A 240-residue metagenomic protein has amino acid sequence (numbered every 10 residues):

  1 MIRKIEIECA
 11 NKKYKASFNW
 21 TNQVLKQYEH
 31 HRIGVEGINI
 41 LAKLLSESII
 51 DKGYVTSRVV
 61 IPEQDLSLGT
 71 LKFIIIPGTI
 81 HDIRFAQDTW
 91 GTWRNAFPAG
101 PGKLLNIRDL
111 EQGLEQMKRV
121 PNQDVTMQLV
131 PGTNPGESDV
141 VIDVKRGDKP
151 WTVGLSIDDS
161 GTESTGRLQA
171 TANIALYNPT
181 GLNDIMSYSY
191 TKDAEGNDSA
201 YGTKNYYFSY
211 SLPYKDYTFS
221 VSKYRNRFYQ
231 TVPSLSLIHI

Functional and structural regions predicted by a protein language model:
M1-G161, N173, Y190-K204: Periplasmic polypeptide-binding modules associated with outer-membrane biogenesis and secretion
P150-V153, P179-M186, K215-V221: Repeated loop/turn-to-beta-strand initiation elements of outer-membrane beta-barrel proteins
L155, A172-L176, F208-L212: Residues on the lipid-exposed face of transmembrane beta-strands in outer-membrane beta-barrel proteins
I157-G161, N178, Y190-G196, Y214-D216 (+1 more regions): Transmembrane beta-strands of outer-membrane beta-barrel pores
T162-L168, G181: Solenoidal tandem-repeat scaffolds enriched in leucines and small polar residues
K204-Y206, F228: Conserved alpha/beta core surface patches that mediate binding of polyanionic ligands
T231-L235: Outer-membrane beta-barrel and related beta-rich outer-membrane complex signature in Gram-negative bacteria
I238-I240: Conserved small/polar residues in nucleotide/adenosyl-binding loops
